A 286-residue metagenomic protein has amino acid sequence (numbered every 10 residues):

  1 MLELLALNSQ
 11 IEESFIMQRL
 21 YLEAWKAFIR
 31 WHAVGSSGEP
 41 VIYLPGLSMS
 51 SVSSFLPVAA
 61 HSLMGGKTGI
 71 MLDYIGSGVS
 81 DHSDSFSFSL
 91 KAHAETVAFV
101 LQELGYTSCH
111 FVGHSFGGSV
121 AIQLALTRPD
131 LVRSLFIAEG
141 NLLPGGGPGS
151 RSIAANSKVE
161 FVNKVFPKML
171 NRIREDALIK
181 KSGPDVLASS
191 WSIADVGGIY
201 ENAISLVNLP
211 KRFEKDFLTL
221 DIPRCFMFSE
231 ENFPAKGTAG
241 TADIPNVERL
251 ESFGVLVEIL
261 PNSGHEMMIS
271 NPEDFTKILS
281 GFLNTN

Functional and structural regions predicted by a protein language model:
N8-F28: N-terminal cap/lid segment of alpha/beta-hydrolase-fold proteins
W25, R30-V79: Conserved HGGG/HGGXW glycine-rich cap/lid loop of the alpha/beta-hydrolase fold
A60-H61, F228-S263: Conserved loop-alpha-helix segment in the C-terminal half of the alpha/beta-hydrolase fold that carries the catalytic
I70-V112, K277: Active-site loop/oxyanion-hole signature of alpha/beta-hydrolase fold enzymes
G113, G117, A121: Gly/Ala-rich beta-loop-alpha elbow adjacent to hydrolase catalytic centers
I122, L126, L135-F166: Flexible "cap/lid" loop of the alpha/beta hydrolase fold
G147-S152, N163-R224: Conserved alpha/beta-hydrolase catalytic His-Asp/Glu region
S263-P272: Catalytic histidine-centered segment of alpha/beta-hydrolase-like enzymes
